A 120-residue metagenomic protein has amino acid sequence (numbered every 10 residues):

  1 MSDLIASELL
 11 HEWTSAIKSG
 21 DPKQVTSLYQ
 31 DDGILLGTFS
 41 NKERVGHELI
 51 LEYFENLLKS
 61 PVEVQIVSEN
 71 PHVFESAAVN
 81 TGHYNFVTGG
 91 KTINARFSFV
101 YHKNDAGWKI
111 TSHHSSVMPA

Functional and structural regions predicted by a protein language model:
M1-Q24, I34-A120: A beta-strand edge to alpha-helix "cap/lid" segment located at domain peripheries
Y29: Aromatic/pi-system hotspot detector in well-structured domains
